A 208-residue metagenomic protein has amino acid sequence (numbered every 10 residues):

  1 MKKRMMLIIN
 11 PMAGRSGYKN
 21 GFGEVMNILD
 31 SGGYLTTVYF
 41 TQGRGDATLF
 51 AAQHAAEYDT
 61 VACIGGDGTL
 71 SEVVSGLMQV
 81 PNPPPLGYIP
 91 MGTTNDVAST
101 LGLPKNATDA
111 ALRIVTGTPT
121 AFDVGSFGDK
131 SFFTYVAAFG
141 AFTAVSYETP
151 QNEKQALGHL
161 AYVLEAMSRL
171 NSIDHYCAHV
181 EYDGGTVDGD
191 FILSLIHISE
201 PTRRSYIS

Functional and structural regions predicted by a protein language model:
M1-V61: ATP/NTP phosphate-donor binding region
N10, A47, D67, V145 (+1 more regions): A residue-level signal for conserved active-site and pocket-lining positions in enzyme catalytic cores
P11, I64-G66, I89-M91: Glycine-rich beta-strand-to-loop/alpha-helix junction loops that act as flexible
K19-G21, V74-L77, S99-L101: Short amphipathic alpha-helical segments
V25, A47, V73, V97-A98 (+2 more regions): Hydrophobic packing residues within well-ordered alpha-helices of enzyme cores
G32, Q79-L193: Catalytic core of DAGKc-family lipid kinases
T69-P81: Short Gly/Thr/Asp-enriched flexible loops that form oxyanion-binding sites at enzyme active sites
I196-S208: Single conserved hydrophobic/aromatic residue that forms the stacking wall/gate of nucleotide- or nucleobase-binding
